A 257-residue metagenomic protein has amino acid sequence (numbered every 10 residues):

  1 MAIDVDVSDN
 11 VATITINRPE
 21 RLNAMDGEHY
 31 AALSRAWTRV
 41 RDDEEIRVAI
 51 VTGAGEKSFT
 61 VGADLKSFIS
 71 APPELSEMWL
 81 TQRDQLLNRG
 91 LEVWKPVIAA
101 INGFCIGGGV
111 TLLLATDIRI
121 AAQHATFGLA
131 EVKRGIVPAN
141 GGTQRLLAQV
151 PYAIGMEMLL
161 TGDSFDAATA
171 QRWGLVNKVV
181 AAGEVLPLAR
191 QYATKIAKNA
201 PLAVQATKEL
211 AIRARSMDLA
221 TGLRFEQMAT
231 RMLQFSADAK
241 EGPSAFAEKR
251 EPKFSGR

Functional and structural regions predicted by a protein language model:
M1-T52, E56, A71: Conserved CoA-thioester-binding segment of acyl-CoA-metabolizing enzymes
I14, R18, L33, V51 (+6 more regions): Terminal peptide-recognition signature
E20, E28-H29, A63-S67, L112-A115 (+2 more regions): Short, glycine/charged-enriched secondary-structure capping and boundary segments
Y30-D42, L65-C105, R134, Q149: An acidic, glycine-rich surface segment that forms the CoA-thioester-binding/catalytic face of crotonase-fold enzymes
E56-T60, I106: Short, active-site-adjacent cap segments at secondary-structure transitions
V61-G62, H124: Conserved catalytic-core motifs of eukaryotic protein kinase domains, centered on the activation segment
L91-L202, Q227-M228, M232-S244, E248-R250 (+1 more regions): Crotonase-fold acyl-CoA enzyme core
K208-M217: Short, charged, surface-exposed hinge/linker loops at domain edges that act as mobile lids or interdomain connectors
